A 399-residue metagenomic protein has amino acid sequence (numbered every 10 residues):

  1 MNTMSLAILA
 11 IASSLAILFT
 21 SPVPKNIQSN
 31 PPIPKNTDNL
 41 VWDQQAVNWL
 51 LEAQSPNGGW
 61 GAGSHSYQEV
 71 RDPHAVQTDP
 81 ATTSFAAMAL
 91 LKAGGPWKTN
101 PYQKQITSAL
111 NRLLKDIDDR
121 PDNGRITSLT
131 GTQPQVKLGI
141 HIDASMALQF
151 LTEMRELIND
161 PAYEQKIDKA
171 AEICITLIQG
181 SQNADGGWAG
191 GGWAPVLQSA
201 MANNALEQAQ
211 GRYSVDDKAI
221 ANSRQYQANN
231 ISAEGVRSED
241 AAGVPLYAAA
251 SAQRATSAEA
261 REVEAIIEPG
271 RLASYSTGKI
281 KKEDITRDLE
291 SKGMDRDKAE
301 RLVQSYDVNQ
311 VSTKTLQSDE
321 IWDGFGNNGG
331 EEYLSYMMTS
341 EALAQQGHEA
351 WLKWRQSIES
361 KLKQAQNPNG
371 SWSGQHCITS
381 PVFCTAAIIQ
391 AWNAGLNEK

Functional and structural regions predicted by a protein language model:
M1-A7: Positively charged n-region of N-terminal signal peptides that target proteins for export
A7-L18: Bacterial N-terminal signal peptides
L18-K399: Preference for long, amphipathic alpha-helical scaffolds in soluble/luminal domains and all-alpha bundles
